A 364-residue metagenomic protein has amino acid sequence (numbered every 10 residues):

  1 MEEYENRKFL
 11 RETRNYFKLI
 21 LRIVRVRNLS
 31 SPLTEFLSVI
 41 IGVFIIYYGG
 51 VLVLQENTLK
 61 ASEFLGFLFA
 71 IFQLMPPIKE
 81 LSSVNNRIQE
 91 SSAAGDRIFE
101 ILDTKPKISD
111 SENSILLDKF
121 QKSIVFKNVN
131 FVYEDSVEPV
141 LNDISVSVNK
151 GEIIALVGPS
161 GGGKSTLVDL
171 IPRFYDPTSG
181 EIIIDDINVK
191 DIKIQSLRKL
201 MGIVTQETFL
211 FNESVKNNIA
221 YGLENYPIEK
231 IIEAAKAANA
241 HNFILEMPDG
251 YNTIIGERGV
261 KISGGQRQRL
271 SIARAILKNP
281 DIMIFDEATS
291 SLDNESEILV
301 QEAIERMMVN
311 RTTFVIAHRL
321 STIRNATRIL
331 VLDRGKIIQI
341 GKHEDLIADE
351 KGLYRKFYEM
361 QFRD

Functional and structural regions predicted by a protein language model:
M1, R7, R25, L74-I101: Cytosolic ends of transmembrane helices, especially the final helix of ABC transmembrane type-1 domains
M1-I40, R87-E90, K107, V132 (+1 more regions): An intracellular "coupling" helix at the cytosolic face of ABC transporter transmembrane type-1 domains
F9, I98, F126-N128: Conserved catalytic Walker-motif region of ABC-type ATPase nucleotide-binding domains
L21-G66, I124: A hydrophobic transmembrane-helix motif
I41-Y48, P76, A93, N239: Transmembrane alpha-helix boundary/anchor motif
E100, K107, A220: Conserved E/DxxT/N motif and adjacent residues on the DHp alpha2 helix of HisKA-family sensor histidine kinases
D110-S111, L117-D364: ABC-type nucleotide-binding domain
